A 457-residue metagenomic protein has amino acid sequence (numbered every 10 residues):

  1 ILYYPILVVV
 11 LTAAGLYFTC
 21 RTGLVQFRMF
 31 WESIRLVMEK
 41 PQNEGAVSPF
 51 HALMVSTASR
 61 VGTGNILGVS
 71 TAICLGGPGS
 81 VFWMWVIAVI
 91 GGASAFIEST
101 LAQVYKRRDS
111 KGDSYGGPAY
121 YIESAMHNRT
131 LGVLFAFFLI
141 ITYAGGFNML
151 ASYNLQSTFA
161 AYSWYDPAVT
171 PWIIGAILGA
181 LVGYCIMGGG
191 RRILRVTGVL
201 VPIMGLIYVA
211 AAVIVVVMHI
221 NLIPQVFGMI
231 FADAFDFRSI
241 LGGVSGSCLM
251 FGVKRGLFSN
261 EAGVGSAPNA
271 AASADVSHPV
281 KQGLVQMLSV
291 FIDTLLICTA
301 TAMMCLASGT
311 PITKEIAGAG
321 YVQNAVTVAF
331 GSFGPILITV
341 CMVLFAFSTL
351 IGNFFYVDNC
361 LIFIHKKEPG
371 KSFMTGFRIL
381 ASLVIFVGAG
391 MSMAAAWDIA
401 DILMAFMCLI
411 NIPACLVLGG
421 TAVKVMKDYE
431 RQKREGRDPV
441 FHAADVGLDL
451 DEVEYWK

Functional and structural regions predicted by a protein language model:
I1-T63, I73-S80, G91, L416-K457: N-terminal alpha-helical transmembrane segments of multi-pass membrane transport and channel/translocase proteins
L2-E32, C74-G112, I292-A300, I402-I412: Extracellular loop-to-transmembrane helix junctions
V10-Y17, R21-I34, N154-F159, T170-M218 (+3 more regions): Membrane-interface loop-to-helix entry segments
A14-T19, I87-G112, P118-Y153, S157-C185 (+2 more regions): Helix-loop-helix module between adjacent transmembrane segments
T19, I97-K106, A211-M229, F237 (+3 more regions): Extracellular/periplasmic helix-exit of transmembrane alpha-helices
R21-Q26, N65-V69, P78, G145-Q156 (+5 more regions): Transmembrane helix-loop junctions in multi-pass membrane proteins
N43-L75, L101-A119, E123-A125, I140 (+1 more regions): Alpha-helical membrane segments and immediately flanking helix-loop junctions that form or couple to the substrate/ion
I90-E98, A176-G190, V201-N221, K254-L257 (+2 more regions): Selective recognition of specific alpha-helical transmembrane segments in multi-pass small-molecule
